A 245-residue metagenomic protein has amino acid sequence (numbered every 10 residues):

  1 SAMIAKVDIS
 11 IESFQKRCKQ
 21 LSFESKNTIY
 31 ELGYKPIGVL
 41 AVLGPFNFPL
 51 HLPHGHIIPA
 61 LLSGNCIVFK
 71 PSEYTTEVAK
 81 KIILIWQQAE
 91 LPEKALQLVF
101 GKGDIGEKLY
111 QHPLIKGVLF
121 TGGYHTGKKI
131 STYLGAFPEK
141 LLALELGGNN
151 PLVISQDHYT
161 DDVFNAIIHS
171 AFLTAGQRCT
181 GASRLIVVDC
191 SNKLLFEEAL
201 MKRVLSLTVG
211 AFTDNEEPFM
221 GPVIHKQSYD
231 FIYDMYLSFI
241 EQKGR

Functional and structural regions predicted by a protein language model:
S1-R17: Long amphipathic alpha-helix in the N-terminal Rossmann-like dinucleotide-binding domain of NAD(P)-dependent
A2, K6, V78-K81, F231: Charged catalytic carboxylate motif
I11, G44, I168-A171: Protein kinase-like catalytic domain
K16-Q20, A211: Surface-exposed helix-capping loop/turn segments at secondary-structure junctions
K19-D162, E217: Rossmann-like NAD(P) dinucleotide-binding subdomain of oxidoreductase/dehydrogenase enzymes
E90, G117, H125-R245: ALDH superfamily catalytic-core signature
